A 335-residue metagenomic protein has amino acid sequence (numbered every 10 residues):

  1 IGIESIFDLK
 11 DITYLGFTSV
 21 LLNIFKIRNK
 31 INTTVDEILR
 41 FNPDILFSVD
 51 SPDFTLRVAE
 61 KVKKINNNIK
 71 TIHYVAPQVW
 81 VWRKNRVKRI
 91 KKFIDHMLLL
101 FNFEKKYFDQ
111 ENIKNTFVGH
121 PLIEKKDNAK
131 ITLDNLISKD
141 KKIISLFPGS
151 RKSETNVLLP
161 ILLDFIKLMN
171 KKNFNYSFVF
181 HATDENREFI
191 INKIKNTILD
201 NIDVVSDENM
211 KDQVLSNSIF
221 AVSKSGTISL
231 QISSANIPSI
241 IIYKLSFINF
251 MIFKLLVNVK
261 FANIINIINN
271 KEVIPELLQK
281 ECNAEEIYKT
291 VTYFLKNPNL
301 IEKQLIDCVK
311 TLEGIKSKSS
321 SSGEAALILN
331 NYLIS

Functional and structural regions predicted by a protein language model:
I1-S335: Nucleotide-activated sugar donor-binding and catalytic core shared by glycosyltransferases and related lipid-linked
